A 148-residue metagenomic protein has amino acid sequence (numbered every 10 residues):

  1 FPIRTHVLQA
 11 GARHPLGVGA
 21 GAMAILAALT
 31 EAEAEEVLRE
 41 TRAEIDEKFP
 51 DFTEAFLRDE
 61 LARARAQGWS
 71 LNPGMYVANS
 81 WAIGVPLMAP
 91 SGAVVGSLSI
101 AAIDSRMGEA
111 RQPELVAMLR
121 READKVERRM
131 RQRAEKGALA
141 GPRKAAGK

Functional and structural regions predicted by a protein language model:
F1-E40: Amphipathic alpha-helical effector-binding/dimerization core of metabolite-sensing transcriptional regulators
L26, T30, R120-E127, R131: Short amphipathic alpha-helical signal-transduction/dimerization elements
A34, A43, A66-S70, D124 (+2 more regions): Generic structural signal for secondary-structure transition and capping sites
E40-R42, L115: Short intrinsically disordered coil segments
D46-E47: Intrinsically disordered, low-complexity polar/acidic regions
P50-A123: Extended hydrophobic
E135-K148: Signal-transducing coiled-coil/dimerization helices and immediately adjacent hinge/linker segments that couple sensory
